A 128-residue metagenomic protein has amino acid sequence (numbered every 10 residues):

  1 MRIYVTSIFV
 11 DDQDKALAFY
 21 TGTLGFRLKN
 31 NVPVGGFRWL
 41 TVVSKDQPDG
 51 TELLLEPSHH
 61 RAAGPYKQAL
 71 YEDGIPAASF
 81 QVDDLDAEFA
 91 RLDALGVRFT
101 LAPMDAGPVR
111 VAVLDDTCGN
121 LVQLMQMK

Functional and structural regions predicted by a protein language model:
M1-V5, R27-F80, F89-D115, M125-K128: Vicinal oxygen chelate
F9-Q13: Conserved beta-strand-loop-alpha-helix junction that forms the acyl-donor binding cleft
A16-T21, L92, G119: Conserved active-site tyrosine of GNAT-family acetyltransferases
D84: Conserved catalytic-loop position in the HRD/HxD motif
N120-L124: Short, conserved beta-strand/loop elements in beta-sheet-dominated catalytic cores that frequently flank divalent-metal
